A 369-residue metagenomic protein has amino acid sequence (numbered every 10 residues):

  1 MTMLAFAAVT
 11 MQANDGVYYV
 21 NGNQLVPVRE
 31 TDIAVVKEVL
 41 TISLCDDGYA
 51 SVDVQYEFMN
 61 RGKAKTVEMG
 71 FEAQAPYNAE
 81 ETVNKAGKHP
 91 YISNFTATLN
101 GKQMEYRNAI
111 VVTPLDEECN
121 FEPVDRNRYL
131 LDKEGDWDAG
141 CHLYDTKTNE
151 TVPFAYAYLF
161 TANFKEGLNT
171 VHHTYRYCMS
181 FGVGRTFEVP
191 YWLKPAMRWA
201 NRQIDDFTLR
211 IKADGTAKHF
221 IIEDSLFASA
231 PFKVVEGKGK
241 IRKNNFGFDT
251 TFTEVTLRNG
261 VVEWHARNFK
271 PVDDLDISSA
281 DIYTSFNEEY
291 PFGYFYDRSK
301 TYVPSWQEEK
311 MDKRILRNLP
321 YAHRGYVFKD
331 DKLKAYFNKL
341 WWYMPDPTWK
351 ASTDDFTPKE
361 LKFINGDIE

Functional and structural regions predicted by a protein language model:
A8-G48: N-terminal, polar/Ser/Thr-rich
V39-C45, Q55-M59, K147-T148, L159-N163 (+3 more regions): Beta-strand-rich interaction surfaces with strong enrichment in secreted/lumenal proteins
D53-Y77: Ligand-binding face of N-terminal immunoglobulin V-set domains in extracellular IgSF glycoproteins
G70-V111, N201-N245: Solvent-exposed beta-hairpin/edge-strand motifs
Y77-A157: Structured domain cores in non-transmembrane regions
N78, Y144-A228: Surface-exposed, acidic/Ser/Thr-rich flexible loop segments
F252-K300: Secretory-pathway-linked proteins and extracytosolic
K310-Y343: Amphipathic alpha-helical packing elements
